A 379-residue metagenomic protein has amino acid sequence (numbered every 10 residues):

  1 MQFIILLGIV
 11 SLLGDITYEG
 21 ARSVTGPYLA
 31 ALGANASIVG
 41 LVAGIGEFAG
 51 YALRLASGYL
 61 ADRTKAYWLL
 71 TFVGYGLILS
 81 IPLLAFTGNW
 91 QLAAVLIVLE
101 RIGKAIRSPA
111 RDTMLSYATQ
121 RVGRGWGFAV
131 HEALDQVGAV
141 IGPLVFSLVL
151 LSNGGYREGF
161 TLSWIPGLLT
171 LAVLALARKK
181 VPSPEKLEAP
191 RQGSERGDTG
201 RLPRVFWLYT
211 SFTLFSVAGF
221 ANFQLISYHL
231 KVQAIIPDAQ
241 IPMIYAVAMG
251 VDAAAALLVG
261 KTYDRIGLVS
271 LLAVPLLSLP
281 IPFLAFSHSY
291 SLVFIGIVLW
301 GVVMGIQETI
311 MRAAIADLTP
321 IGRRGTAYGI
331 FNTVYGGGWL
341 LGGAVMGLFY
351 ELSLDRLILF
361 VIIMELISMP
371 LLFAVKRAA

Functional and structural regions predicted by a protein language model:
M1, V181-S211: Juxtamembrane intracellular "pre-TM" segments in multi-pass secondary transporters
M1-F48, F206-P237, I241-I244: Helix-loop boundary and gating motifs at the non-cytosolic
L53-K65, L150, A255-G267, Y350: Helix-to-loop junctions at the C-terminal end of transmembrane segments in multipass secondary transporters
L69-L83, W164, V269-F283: Structural signature of the two symmetry-related core transmembrane helices
L84-I97, A285-G296: Helix-loop junctions at membrane interfaces in 12-TM secondary transporters
L96-V137: Cytoplasmic helix-loop-helix junction between adjacent transmembrane helices in 12-TM secondary transporters
E158-A175, L357-F373: Symmetry-related core transmembrane helices of the 12-TM Major Facilitator Superfamily/SLC fold
G267-M311: C-terminal transmembrane helical hairpin of 12-TM major facilitator-type secondary transporters
